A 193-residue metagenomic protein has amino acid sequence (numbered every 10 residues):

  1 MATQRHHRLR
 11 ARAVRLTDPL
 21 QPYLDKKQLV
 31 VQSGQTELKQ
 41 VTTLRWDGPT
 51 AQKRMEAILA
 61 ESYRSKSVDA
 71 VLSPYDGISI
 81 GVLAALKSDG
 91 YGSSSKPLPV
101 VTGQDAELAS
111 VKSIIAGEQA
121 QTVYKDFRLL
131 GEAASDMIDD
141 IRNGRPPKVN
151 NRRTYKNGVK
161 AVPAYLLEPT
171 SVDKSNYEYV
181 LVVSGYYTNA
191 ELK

Functional and structural regions predicted by a protein language model:
A2-H6, E37-R45, K66-A70, A120-Y124 (+1 more regions): Second-shell loop/turn segments in exported
T3-Q4, R8, P19-Y23, V30-Q32 (+1 more regions): Hinge/cleft segment of the Venus flytrap/periplasmic-binding protein
R8-G34, T50-R54, G81-A85: Short, solvent-exposed amphipathic alpha-helices that sit in or adjacent to ligand/effector-binding or catalytic
A11, R15, P49-M55, A106-S110 (+2 more regions): Hydrophobic alpha-helical segments within soluble ligand-binding/sensing domains
P19-K26, R54-R64, A85-D89, S113 (+3 more regions): Structured segments of extracytoplasmic/periplasmic soluble domains in secreted or envelope-associated proteins
E37-K39, T43-S113: Hydrophobic alpha-helical
A70, P74-L86, I114-I115, Q121 (+1 more regions): Extracellular/periplasmic ligand-binding modules, especially the Venus flytrap/periplasmic-binding
D105-A106, T122-K125, S171: Flexible, solvent-exposed loop/hinge segments that line or gate ligand/substrate-binding clefts
